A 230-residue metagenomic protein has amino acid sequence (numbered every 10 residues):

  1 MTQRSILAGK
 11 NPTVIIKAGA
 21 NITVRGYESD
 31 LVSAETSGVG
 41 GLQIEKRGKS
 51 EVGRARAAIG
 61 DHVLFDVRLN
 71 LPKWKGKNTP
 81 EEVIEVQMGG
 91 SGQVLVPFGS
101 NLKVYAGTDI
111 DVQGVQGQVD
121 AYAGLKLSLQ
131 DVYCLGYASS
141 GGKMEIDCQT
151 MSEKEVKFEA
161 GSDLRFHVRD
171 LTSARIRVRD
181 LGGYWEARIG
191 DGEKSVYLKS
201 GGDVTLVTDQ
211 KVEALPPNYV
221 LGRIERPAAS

Functional and structural regions predicted by a protein language model:
M1-S230: Intrinsically disordered, low-complexity terminal regions
